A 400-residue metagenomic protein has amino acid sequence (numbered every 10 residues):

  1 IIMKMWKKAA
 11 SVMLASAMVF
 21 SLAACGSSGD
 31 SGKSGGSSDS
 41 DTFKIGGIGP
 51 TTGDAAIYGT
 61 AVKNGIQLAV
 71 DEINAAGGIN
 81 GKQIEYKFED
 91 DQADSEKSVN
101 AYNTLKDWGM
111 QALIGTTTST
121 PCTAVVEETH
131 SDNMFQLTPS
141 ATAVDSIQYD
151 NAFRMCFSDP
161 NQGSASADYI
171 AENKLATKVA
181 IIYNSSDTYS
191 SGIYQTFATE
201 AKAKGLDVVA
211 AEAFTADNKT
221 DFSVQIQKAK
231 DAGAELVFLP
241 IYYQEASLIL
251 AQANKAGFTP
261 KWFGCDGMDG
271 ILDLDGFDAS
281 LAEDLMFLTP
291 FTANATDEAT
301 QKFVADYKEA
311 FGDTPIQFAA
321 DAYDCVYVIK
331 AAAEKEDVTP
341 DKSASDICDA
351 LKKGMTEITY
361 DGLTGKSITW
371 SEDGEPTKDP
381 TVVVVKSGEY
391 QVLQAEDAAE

Functional and structural regions predicted by a protein language model:
K4-A9, G26-E400: Extracytosolic ligand-binding ectodomains
K7-A17: Sec-dependent N-terminal signal peptides
F20-A24: C-terminal motif of bacterial Sec signal peptides marking the signal peptidase cleavage site
